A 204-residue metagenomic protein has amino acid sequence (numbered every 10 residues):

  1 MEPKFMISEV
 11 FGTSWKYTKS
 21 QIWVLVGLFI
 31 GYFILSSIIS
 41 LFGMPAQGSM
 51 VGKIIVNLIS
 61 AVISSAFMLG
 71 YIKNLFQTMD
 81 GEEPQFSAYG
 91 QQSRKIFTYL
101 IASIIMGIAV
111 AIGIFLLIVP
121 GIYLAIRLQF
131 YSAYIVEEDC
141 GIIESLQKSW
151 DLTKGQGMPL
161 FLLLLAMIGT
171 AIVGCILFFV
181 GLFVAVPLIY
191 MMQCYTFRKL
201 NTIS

Functional and structural regions predicted by a protein language model:
E2, S49-D80, G107-Q147, C175-S204: Selective recognition of hydrophobic, aromatic-rich stretches within alpha-helical transmembrane segments of polytopic
E2-I38, E83-I112, L124-G174, S204: Interfacial aromatic "cap" segments that immediately flank transmembrane helices in multipass membrane proteins
I38-G52: Short, hydrophobic transmembrane alpha-helix segments
